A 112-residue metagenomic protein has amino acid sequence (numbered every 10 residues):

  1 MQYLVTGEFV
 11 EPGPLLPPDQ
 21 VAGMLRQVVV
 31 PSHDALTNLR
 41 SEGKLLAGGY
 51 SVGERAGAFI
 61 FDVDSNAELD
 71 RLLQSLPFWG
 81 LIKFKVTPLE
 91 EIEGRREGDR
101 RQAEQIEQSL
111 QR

Functional and structural regions predicted by a protein language model:
M1-R112: Conserved, structured core segments of small domains
